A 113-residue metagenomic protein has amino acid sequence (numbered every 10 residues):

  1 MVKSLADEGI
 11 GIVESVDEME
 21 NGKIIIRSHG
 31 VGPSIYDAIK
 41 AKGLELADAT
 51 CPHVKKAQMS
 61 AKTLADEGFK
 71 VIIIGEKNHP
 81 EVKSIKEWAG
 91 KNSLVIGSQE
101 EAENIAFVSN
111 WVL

Functional and structural regions predicted by a protein language model:
M1-L113: The feature marks the mature, well-folded catalytic cores of soluble enzymes
